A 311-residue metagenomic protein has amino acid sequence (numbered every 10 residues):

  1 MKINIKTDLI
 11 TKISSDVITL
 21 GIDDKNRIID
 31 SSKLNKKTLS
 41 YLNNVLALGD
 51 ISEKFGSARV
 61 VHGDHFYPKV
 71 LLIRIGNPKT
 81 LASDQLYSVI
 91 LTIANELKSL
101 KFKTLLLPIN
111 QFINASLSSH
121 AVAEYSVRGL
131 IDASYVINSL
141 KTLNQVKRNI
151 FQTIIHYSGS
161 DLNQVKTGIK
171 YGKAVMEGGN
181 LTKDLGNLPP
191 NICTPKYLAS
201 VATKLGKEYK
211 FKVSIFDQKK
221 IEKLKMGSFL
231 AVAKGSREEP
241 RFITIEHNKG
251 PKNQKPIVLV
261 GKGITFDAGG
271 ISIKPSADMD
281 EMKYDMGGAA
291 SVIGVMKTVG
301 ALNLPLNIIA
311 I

Functional and structural regions predicted by a protein language model:
M1-G263: Short amphipathic alpha-helical segment within the helicase RecA-like ATPase core that mediates nucleic-acid
A202, I257-L259, S272-I311: Alpha-helical metal-binding/catalytic segments enriched in His/Glu/Asp
